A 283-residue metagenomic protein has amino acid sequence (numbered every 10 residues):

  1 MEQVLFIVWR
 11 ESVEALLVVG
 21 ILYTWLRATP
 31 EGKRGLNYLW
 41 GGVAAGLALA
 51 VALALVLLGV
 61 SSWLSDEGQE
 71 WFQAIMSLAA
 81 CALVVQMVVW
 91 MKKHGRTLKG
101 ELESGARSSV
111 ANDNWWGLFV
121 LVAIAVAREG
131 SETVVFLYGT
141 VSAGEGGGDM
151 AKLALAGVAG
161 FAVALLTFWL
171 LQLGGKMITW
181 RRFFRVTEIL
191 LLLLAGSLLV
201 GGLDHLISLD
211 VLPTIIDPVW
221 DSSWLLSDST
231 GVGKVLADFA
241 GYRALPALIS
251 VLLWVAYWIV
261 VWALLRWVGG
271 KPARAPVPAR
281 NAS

Functional and structural regions predicted by a protein language model:
M1-S283: Multi-pass alpha-helical transmembrane bundle typical of ion/small-solute transporters and intramembrane aspartyl
